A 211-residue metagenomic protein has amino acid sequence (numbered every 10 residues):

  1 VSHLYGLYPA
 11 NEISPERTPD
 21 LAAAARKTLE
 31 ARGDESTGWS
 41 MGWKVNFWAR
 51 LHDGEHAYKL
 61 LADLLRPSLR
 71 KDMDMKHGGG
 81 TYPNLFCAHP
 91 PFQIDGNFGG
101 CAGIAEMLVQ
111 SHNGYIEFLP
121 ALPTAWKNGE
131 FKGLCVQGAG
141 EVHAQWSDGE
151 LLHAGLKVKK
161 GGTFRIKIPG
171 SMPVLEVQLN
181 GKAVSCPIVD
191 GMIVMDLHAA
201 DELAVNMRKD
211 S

Functional and structural regions predicted by a protein language model:
V1-G38, L61-Y82: Extended glycan-interaction surfaces of carbohydrate-active proteins
V1-L4, S36-G42, H52, F92-G99: Aromatic- and histidine-enriched alpha-helix N-cap/loop-to-helix transition segments that scaffold the rims
Y5-R17, W43-H52, G103-H112: Well-ordered alpha-helical scaffold segments within catalytic/enzyme domains
P15, D34, F47-R50, P90-I94: Hydrophobic alpha-helical scaffolding
K27-T28, S40, C87, K127: A near-ubiquitous, low-amplitude feature marking generic local secondary-structure context
E55-D210: Non-catalytic C-terminal accessory modules of carbohydrate-active enzymes
